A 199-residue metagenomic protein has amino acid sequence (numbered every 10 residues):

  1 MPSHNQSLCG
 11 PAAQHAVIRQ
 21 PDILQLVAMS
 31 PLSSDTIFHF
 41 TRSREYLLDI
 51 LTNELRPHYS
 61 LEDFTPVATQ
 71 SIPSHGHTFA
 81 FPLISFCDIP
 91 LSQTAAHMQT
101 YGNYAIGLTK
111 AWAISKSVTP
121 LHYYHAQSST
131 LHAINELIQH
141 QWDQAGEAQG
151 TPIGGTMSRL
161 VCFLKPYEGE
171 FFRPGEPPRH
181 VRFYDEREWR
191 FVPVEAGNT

Functional and structural regions predicted by a protein language model:
P2-T199: NAD-dependent ADP-ribosyltransferases
